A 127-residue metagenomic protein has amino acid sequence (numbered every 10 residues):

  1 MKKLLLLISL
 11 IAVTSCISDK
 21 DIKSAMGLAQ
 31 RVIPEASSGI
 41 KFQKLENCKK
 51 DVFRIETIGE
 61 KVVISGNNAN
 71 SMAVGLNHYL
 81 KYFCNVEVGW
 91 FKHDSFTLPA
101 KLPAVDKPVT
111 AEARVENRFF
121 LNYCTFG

Functional and structural regions predicted by a protein language model:
L4-V13: Sec-dependent N-terminal signal peptides
A12-K20: Bacterial Sec-dependent signal peptides at the C-terminal "C-region" and cleavage site
D21, A25: Conserved, function-critical positions that sit in or immediately flank catalytic and ligand-binding motifs
G27-K49: Auxiliary, metal-adjacent structural segments of Zn-dependent hydrolase domains
N47, I58-G127: Feature activates predominantly on carbohydrate-active enzymes
K49-I55: Exposed beta-strand-loop-beta-strand "reactive/processing" segments of non-cytosolic proteins
